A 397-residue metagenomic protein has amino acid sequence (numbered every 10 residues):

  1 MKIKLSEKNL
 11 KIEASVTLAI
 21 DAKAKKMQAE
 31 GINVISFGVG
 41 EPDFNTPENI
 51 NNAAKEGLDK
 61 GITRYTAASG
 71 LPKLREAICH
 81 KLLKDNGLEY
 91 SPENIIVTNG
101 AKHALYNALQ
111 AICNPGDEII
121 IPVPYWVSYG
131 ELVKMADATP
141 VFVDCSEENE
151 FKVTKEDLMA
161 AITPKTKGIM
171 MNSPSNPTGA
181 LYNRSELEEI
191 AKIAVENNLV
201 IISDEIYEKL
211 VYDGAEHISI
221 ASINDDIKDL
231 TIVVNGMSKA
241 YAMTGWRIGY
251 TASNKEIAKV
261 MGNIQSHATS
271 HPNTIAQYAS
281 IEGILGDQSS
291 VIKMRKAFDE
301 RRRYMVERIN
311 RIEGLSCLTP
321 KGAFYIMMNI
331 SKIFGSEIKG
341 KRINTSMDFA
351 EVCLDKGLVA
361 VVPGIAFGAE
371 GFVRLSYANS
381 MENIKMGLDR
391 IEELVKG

Functional and structural regions predicted by a protein language model:
K2-L5, N9-S15, I20, M27-V34 (+2 more regions): PLP-dependent class I/II
K25, C79, L83, L109-Q110: Generic structural signal for well-ordered alpha-helical scaffold segments
G38-E41, E56-R75: A glycine-/small-polar-enriched, mobile loop at the entrance of the PLP active site in fold-type I
Y65-T98: Conserved N-terminal alpha-helix of the aminotransferase class I/II PLP-enzyme fold
